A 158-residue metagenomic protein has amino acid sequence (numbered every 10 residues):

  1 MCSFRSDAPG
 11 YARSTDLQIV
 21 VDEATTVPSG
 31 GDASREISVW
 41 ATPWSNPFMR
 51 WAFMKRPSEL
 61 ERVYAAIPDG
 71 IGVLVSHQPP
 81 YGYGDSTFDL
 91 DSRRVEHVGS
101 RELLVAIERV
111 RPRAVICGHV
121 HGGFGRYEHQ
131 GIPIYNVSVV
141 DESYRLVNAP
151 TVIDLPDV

Functional and structural regions predicted by a protein language model:
M1-V98: Conserved catalytic scaffold of divalent metal-dependent phosphoesterases
Q18-I19, V39, V115, I134-N136: Conserved beta-strand scaffold positions in the cores of enzyme catalytic domains, especially in NTP/NDP-utilizing
A24-A33, E102-V110, A114, H121-V158: Binuclear metal-dependent phosphoesterase catalytic core
A52-K55, R94-V95, P112-V115, Q130-I132: A short linear-motif detector with a strong N-terminal bias
H77, G118-H119: Active-site glycine-centered loops adjacent to acidic/histidine catalytic or metal-binding residues that shape
